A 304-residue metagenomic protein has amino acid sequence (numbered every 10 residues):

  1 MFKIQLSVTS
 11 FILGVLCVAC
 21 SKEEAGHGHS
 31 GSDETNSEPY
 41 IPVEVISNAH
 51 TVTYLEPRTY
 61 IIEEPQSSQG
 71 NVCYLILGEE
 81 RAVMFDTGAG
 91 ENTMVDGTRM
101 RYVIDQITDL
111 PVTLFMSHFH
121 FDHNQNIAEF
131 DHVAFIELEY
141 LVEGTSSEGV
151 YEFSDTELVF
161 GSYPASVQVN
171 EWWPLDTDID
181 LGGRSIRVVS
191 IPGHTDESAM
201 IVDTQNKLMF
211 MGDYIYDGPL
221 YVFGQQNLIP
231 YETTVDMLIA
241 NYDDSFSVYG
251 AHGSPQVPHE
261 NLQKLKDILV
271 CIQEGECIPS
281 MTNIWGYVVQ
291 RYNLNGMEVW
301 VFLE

Functional and structural regions predicted by a protein language model:
M1-T9: Bacterial N-terminal signal peptides that target proteins for export
L16-A19: C-terminal motif of bacterial Sec signal peptides marking the signal peptidase cleavage site
E24-E44, D236-E304: Accessory terminal helices/loops
S37-L55, F135-V189, T195, T204-Q205 (+2 more regions): Metallo-beta-lactamase
N48-Q106, M200-Y216: Conserved beta-strand hairpin/beta-sheet module of binuclear metal-dependent hydrolase folds, prominently
Y60, T113-F115, A134, E171-W173 (+3 more regions): Hydrophobic/aromatic beta-strand patches that form the interior of the parallel beta-sheet core in alpha/beta enzyme
A82, A89-E91, D178, S185-P192 (+1 more regions): Metallo-beta-lactamase
E91-D180, D267-E274: Active-site HxH/HxHxD metal-binding segment of metal-dependent hydrolases
